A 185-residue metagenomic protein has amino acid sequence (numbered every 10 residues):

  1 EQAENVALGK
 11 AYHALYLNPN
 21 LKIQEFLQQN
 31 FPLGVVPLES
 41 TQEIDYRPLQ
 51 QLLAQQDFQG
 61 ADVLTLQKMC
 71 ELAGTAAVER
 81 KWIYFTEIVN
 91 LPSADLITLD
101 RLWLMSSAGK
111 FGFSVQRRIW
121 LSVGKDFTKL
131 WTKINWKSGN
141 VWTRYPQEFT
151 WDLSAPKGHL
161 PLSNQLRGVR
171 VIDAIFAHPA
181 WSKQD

Functional and structural regions predicted by a protein language model:
Q2-D185: Surface-exposed peri-terminal alpha-helical interaction modules
